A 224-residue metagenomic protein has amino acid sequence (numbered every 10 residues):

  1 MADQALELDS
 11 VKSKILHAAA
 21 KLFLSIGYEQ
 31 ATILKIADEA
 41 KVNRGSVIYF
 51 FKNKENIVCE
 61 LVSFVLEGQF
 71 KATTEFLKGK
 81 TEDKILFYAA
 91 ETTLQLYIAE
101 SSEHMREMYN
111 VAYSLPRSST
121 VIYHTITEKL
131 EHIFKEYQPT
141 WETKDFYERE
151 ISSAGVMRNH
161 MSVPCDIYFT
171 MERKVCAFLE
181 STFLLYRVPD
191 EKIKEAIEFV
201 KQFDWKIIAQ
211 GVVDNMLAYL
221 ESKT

Functional and structural regions predicted by a protein language model:
D3-V11: Short, Lys/Arg-enriched anionic-surface-contact patches
K14, L22-N56, E60: Helix-turn-helix
E60, T74-M105, Y123-T127: Hydrophobic alpha-helical connector segments
S63-F70: Short, basic, alpha-helical segments at the C-terminal edge of helix-turn-helix-like DNA-binding modules
F70, V111-M161, F169-E180: Amphipathic alpha-helical packing segments from all-alpha helical-bundle domains
T74-L77, M108-L115, E198-F199: Short linear capping/connector segments at secondary-structure termini
T93-E100, V111-S114, T182-F183: Helix-loop "lid/cap" segments that line or gate small-molecule binding pockets
E131-T140, D166-T224: C-terminal peripheral helix-coil segments that are non-catalytic and often amphipathic
